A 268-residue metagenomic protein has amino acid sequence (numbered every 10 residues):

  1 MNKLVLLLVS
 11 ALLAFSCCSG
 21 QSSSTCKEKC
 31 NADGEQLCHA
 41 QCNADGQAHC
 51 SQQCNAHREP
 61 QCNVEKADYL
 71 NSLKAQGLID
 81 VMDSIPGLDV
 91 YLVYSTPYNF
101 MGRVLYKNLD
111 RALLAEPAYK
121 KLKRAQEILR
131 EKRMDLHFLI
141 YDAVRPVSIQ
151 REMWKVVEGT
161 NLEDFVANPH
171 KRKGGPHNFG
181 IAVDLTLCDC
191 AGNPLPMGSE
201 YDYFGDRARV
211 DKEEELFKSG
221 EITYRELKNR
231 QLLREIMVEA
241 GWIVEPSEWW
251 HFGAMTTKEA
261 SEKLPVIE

Functional and structural regions predicted by a protein language model:
N2-S10: Sec-dependent signal peptide recognition, specifically the positively charged N-region followed immediately by
A11-L12, A56: Repetitive helical segments and hydrophobic/amphipathic motifs
F15-C17: C-terminal motif of bacterial Sec signal peptides marking the signal peptidase cleavage site
G20-S22: Boundary at the C-terminal end of the N-terminal hydrophobic targeting segment
C26-C30, C42, C50-A143, M153-S247 (+1 more regions): Extracytoplasmic cell-surface/polysaccharide-interacting catalytic and binding patches
P146: Segments that shape or occlude catalytic/ligand-binding pockets
F252: Conserved metal-phosphate-binding beta-hairpin within the catalytic cores of diverse ATP-dependent phosphoryl-transfer
